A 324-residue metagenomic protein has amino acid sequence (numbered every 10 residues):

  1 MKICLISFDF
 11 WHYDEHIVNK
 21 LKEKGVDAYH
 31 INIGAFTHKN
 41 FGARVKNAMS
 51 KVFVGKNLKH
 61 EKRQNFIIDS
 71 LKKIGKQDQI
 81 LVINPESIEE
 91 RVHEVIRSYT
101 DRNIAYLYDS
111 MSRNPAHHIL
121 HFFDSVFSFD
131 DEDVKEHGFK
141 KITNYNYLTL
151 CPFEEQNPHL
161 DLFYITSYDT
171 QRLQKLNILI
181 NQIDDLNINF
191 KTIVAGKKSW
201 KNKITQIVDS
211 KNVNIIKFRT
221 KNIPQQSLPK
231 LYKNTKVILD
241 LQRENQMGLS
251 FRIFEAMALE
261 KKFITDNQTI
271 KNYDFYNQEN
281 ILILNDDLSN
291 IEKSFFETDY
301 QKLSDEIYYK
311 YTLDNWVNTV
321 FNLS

Functional and structural regions predicted by a protein language model:
K2-E23, D27-R63, I74, N84-R91 (+4 more regions): Nucleotide-sugar donor-binding catalytic core of glycosyltransferases
I68-I74, F153-E154, N290-T298: Short amphipathic alpha-helix with an adjacent loop that forms part of the alpha/beta core around
L81-N84, I96-S110, F127: Active-site proximal beta-strand in glycosyltransferases
L107, T143, N285: Short loop/edge segments at beta-strand edges and connector loops that shape dinucleotide/nucleotide cofactor-binding
I183, A258, K262-S324: Pol beta-like nucleotidyltransferase catalytic core
K233-T235, E255-K261: Conserved donor-binding/catalytic loop of nucleotide-activated donor transferases
